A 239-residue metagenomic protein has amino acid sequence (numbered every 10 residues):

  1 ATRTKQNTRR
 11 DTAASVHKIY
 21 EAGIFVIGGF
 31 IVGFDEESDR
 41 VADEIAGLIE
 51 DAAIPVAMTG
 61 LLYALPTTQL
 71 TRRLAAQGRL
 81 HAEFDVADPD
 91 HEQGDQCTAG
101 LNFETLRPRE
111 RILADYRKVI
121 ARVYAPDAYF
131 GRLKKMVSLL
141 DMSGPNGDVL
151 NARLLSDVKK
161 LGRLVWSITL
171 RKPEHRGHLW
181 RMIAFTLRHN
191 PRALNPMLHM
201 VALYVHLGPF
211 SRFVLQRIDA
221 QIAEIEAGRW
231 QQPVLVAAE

Functional and structural regions predicted by a protein language model:
A1-D157, L161, V165, T169 (+1 more regions): A structural motif corresponding to the C-terminal lobe/cap of the Radical SAM core domain
S138-L139, G147-E239: Terminal low-complexity segments of carbohydrate-biosynthetic enzymes
